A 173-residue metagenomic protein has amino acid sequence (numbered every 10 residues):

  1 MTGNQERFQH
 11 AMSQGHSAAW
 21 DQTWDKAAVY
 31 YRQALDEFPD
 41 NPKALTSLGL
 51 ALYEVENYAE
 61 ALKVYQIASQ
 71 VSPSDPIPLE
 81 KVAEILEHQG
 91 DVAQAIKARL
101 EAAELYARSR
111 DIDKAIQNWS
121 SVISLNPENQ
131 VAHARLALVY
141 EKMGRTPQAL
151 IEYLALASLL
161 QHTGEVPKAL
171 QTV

Functional and structural regions predicted by a protein language model:
M1-V173: Repeat-based scaffolding regions
